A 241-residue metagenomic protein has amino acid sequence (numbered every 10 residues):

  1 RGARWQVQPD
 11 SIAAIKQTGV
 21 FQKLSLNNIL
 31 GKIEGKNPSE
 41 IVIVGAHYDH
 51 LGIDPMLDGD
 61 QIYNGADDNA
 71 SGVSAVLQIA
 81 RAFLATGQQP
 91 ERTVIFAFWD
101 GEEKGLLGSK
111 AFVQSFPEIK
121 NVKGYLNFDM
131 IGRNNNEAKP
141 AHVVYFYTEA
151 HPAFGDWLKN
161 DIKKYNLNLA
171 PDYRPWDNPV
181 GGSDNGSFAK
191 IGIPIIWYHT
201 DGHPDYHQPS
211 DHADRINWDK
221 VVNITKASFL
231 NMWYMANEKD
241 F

Functional and structural regions predicted by a protein language model:
R1-A3, Q78-Q88, Q114-E118, K159-L167 (+2 more regions): Sec-exported extracytoplasmic/periplasmic mature domains
R1-G65, R81-Q88: Soluble metallo-hydrolase cores and metallopeptidase-like ectodomains found primarily in the secretory/periplasmic
G2-Q6, G35-P38, Y48-G52, G101-G105 (+4 more regions): Solvent-exposed loop/turn segments at secondary-structure junctions within structured extracellular/periplasmic domains
A14-V20, L57-N69, A85, F98 (+3 more regions): Second-shell loop/turn segments in exported
G59, A82-G105, K120, F128: Short helix-loop-beta-strand segments that form the rim/entrance of peptidase-like active sites
G65-A80: Active-site alpha-helical elements of protease catalytic centers
A85, G202-F241: His/Asp/Glu-rich mid-to-C-terminal helical/loop segments that flank catalytic regions of hydrolases
W99-T200: Metal-dependent peptidase/peptidase-like ectodomains
